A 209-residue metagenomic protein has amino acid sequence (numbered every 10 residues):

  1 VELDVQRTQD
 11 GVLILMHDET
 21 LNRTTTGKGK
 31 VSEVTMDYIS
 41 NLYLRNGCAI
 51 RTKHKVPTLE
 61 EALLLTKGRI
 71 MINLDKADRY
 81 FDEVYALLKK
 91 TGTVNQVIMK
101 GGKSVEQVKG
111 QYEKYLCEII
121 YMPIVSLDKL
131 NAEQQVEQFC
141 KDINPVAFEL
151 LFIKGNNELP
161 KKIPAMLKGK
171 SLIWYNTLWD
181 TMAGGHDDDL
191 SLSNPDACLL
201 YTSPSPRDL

Functional and structural regions predicted by a protein language model:
V1-E2, L15, N73, E149: Conserved beta-strand positions in the central sheet of alpha/beta enzyme cores
Q6-G68: An active-site metal/cofactor-coordinating segment within enzyme catalytic domains
L63-K67, L87-G92, K109-L116, E137-K141 (+1 more regions): Acidic (Asp/Glu)-rich catalytic clusters
N73-D78, V94-Y112, L116-N156: Catalytic beta/alpha-barrel core
V125-K129, G185-D196: Active-site mouth loops of central-metabolism enzymes
I153-N176: Glycoside hydrolase catalytic-domain groove-lining segments
S171-S191: Active-site clefts of carbohydrate-active enzymes
Y201-L209: Single conserved hydrophobic/aromatic residue that forms the stacking wall/gate of nucleotide- or nucleobase-binding
